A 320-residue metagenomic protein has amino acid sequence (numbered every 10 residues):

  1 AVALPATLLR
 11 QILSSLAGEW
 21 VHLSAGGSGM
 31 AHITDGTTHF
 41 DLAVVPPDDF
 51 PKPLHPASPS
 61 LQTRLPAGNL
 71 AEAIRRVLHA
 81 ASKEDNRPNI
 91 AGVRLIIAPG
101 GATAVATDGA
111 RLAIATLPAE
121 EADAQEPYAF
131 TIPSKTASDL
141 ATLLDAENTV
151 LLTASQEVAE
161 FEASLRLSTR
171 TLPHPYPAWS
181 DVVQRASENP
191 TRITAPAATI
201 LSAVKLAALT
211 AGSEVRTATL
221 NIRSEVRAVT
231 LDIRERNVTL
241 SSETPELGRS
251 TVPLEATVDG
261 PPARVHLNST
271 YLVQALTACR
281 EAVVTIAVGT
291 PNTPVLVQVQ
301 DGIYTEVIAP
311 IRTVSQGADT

Functional and structural regions predicted by a protein language model:
A1-T320: Structural preference for solvent-exposed beta-strand-turn elements and adjacent flexible terminal/loop segments within
